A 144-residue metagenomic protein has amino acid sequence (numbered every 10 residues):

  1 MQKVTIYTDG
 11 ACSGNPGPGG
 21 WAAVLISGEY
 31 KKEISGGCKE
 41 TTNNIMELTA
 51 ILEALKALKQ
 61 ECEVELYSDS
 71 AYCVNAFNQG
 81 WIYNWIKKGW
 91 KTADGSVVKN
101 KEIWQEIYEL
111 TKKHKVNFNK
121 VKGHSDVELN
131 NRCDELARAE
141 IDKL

Functional and structural regions predicted by a protein language model:
M1-T5: Extreme N-terminal starter segment of soluble prokaryotic enzymes
A11-P18, L52-R132, L136, E140-I141: RNase H catalytic domain
G20-L25: Short beta-strand scaffold segments in enzyme catalytic cores
I26-G28, D69: Generic beta-structure capping elements
E29-M46: A short, polar/acidic, helix/strand-boundary loop motif
I45, T49-E53: Short amphipathic alpha-helical face segments that pack within enzyme cores and frequently flank/anchor catalytic
